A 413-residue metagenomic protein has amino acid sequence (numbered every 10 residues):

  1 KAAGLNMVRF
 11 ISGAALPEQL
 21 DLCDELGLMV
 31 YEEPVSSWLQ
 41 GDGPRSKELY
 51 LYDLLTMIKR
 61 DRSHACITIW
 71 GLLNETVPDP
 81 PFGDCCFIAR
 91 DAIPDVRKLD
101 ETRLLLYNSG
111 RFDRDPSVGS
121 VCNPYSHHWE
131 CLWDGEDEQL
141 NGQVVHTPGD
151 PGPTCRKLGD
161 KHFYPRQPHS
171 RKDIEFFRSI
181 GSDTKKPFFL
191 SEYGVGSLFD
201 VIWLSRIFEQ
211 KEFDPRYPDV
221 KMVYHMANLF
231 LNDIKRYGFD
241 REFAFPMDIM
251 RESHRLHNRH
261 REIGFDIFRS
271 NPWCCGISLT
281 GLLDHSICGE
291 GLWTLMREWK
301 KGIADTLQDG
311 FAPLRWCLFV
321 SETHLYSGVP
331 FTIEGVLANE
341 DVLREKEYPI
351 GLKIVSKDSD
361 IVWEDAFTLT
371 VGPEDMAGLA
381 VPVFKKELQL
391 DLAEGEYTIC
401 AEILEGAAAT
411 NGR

Functional and structural regions predicted by a protein language model:
K1-A2, D21: N-terminal carbohydrate-binding accessory modules
G4-M7, S356: Short, contiguous, well-ordered secondary-structure segments
M7-D284, G289-M296: Substrate-binding/catalytic cleft of secreted carbohydrate-active enzymes, primarily glycoside hydrolases
F213-R216, V220-R413: Carbohydrate-binding surfaces of carbohydrate-active enzymes
